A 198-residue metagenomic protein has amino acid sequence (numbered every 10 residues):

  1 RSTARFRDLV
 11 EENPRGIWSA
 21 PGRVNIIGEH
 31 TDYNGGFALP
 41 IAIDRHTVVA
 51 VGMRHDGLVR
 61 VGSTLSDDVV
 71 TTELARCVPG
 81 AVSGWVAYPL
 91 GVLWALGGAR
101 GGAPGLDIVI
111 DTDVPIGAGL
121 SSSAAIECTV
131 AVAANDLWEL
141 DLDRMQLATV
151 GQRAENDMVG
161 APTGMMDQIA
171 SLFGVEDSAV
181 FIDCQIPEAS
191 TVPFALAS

Functional and structural regions predicted by a protein language model:
R1-I17, R45-Q152: Anion-binding (especially nucleotide phosphate/pyrophosphate-binding) glycine-rich loop and adjoining beta-alpha core
S19-P21: Short Gly/Ser/Thr- and Asp/Glu-enriched loop/turn motifs at secondary-structure junctions
E29-N34, R153: Short Pro/Gly-enriched beta-strand edge/turn motifs at strand-loop
Y33, D67-V69, E188: Short, surface-exposed beta-strand-loop junctions and turns on beta-sheet-rich folds
G35-A42: Short Gly/aromatic-enriched secondary-structure transition segments
P40, V48-A50, A179-F181: Conserved hydrophobic/aromatic beta-strand scaffold that supports enzyme active sites
L140-S198: ATP-dependent small-molecule kinase catalytic core of the GHMP/sugar-kinase superfamily and closely related
